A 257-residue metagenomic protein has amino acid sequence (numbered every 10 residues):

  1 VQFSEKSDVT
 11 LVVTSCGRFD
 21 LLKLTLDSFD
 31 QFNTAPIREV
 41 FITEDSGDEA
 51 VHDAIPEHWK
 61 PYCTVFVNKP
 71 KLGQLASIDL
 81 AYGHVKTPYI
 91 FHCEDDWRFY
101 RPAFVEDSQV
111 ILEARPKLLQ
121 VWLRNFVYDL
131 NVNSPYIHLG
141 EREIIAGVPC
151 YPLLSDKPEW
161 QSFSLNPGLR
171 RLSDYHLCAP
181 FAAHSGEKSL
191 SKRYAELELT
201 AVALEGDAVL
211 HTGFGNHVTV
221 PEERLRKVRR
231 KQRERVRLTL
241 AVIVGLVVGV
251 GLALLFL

Functional and structural regions predicted by a protein language model:
D8-T10, E39: Cell-envelope/extracellular polymer assembly enzymes that use nucleotide-activated donors
R18-Q31: Short, well-formed alpha-helical segments that are part of the catalytic scaffolds of diverse glycosyltransferases
L24, W160-L252: C-terminal catalytic/acceptor-binding lobe
S28-F66: Acidic donor-binding segment of Leloir-type glycosyltransferases
K69-H84: Glycine-rich, basic loop-to-helix element that forms the pyrophosphate-binding segment of sugar-nucleotide handling
I90: Short aromatic/hydrophobic "clamp" motif used to bind/position activated sugar donors
P102-L123: Conserved donor-nucleotide/metal-binding helix-loop-beta segment in metal-dependent transferases, i.e., the alpha-helix
V121-Y136: Short beta-strand-to-loop element that shapes/binds the nucleotide-sugar donor at the catalytic cleft/hinge
